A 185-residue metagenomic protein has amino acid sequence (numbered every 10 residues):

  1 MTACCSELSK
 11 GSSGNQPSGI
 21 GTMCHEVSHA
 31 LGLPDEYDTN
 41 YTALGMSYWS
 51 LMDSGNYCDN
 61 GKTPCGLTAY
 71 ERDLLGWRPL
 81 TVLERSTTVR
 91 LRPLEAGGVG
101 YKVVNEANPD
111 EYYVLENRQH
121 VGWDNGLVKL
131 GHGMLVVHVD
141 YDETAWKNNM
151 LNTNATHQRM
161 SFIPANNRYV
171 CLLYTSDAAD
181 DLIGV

Functional and structural regions predicted by a protein language model:
M1-K129, D140-D142: Extracellular hydrolytic enzyme modules, especially secreted metalloproteases of the metzincin/thermolysin-like class
C5-L8, M160, Y174: Intrinsically disordered, low-complexity segments enriched in Ser/Pro/Gly/Ala and basic residues
V27-E36, R159-P164, C171: Extended polysaccharide-engagement surfaces of secreted carbohydrate-active enzymes
L130-H132, T153: General N-terminal targeting signals
H132-H138: Beta-strand-rich binding/interaction modules
E143-V170: Acidic Ser/Thr/Pro-rich low-complexity disordered segments that often serve as glycosylated linkers/stalks around
Y174-D181: Conserved small/polar residues in nucleotide/adenosyl-binding loops
